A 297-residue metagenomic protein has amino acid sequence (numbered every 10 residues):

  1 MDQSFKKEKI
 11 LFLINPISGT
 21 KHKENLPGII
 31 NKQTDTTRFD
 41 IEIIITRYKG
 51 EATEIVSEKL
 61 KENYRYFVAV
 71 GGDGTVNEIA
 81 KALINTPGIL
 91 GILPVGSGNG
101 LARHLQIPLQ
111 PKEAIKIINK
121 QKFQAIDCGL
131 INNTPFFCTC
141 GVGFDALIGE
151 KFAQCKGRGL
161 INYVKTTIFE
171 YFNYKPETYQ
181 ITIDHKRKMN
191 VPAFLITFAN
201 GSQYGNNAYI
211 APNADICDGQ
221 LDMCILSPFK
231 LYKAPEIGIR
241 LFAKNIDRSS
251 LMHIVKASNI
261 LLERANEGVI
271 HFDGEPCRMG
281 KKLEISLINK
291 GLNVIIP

Functional and structural regions predicted by a protein language model:
M1-F67, K186: ATP/NTP phosphate-donor binding region
L13, N85-I89, L93-F194: Catalytic core of DAGKc-family lipid kinases
P16, V70-G72, V95: Glycine-rich beta-strand-to-loop/alpha-helix junction loops that act as flexible
K23, I183-H185, N190, D215 (+1 more regions): ATP/nucleoside-binding phosphotransfer catalytic cores, i.e., glycine-rich phosphate-binding loops
G28, K32, S57, K81-N85 (+2 more regions): Short, well-ordered alpha-helices that flank and scaffold nucleotide-derived cofactor binding pockets
A52, G74-I79: Short glycine/serine/threonine-rich phosphate/pyrophosphate-binding segments that cradle anionic phosphate groups
G141, D145, T197-I210: Glycine-rich phosphate/pyrophosphate-binding beta-alpha loops
K175-E177, P192-F194, C217-D222, K256-S258: A generic structural signal for short beta-strands and their flanking turns/coil linkers
